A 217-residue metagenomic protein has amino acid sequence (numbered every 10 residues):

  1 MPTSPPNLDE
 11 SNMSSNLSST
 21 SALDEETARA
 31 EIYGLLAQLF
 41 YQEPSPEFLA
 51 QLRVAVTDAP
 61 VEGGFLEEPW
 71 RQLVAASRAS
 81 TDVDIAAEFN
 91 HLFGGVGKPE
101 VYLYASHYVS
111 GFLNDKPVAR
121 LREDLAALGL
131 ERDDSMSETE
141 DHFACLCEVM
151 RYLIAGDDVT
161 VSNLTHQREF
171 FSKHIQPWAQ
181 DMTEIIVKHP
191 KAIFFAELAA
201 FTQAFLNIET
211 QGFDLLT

Functional and structural regions predicted by a protein language model:
P2-T217: Surface/interface-facing alpha-helical segments and adjacent flexible terminal/loop regions used for partner/assembly
